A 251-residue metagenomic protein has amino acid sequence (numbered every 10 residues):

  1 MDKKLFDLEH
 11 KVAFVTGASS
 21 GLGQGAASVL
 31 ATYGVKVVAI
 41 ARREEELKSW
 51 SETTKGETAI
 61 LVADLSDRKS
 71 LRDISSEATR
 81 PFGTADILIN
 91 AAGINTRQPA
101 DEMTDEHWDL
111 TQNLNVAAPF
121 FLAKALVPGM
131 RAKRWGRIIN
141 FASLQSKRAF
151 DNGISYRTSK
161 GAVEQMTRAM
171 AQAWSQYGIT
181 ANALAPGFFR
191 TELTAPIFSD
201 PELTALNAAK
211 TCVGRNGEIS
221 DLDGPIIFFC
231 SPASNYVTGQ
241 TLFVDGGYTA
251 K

Functional and structural regions predicted by a protein language model:
S19-S20: Conserved glycine-rich cofactor-binding loop
I89, S175-T180, V237-G239: Short, small/polar-rich loop/turn modules that mediate ligand/substrate recognition or access, typified
P99-A100, T104-Q112, I138, N207: Substrate-binding pocket helix/loop in short-chain dehydrogenase/reductase
F120, W135, E218-V244, T249: C-terminal substrate-recognition "lid" of short-chain dehydrogenase/reductases
A123, S159, T167: Active-site helix of classical SDR
P128, Q172-A173, N235: Alpha-helical segment proximal to the catalytic Tyr-Lys
S143: Residue(s) in the substrate-gating loop at a strand-loop-helix junction that position the organic substrate next
